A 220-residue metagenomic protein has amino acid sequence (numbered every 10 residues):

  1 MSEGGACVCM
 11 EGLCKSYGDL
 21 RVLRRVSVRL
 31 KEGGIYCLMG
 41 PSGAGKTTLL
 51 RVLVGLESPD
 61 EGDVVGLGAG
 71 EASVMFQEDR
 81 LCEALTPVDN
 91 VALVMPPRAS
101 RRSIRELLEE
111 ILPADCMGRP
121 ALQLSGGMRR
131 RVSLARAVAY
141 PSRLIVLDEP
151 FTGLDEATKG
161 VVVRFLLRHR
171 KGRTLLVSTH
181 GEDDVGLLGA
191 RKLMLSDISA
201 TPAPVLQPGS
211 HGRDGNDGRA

Functional and structural regions predicted by a protein language model:
M39-P41: The feature captures the beta-strand-to-loop junction immediately N-terminal to the Walker
V54: Helix-to-loop junction immediately C-terminal to a conserved catalytic motif
R101-C116: Conserved ABC ATPase "signature" region
P120-M128: Conserved ABC ATPase signature
L134: Hydrophobic anchor residue at the start of the ABC signature
E156-T158: Helix N-cap at the start of a conserved alpha-helix in ABC-type nucleotide-binding domains
